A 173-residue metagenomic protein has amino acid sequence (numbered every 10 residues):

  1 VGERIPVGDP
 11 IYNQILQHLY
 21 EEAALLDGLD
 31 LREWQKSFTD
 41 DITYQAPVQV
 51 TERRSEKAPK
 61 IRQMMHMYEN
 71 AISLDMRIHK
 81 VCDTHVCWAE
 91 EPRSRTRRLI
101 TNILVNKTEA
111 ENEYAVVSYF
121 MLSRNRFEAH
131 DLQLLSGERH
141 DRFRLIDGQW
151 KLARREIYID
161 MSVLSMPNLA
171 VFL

Functional and structural regions predicted by a protein language model:
V1-D40, V50-E52: Short, low-complexity N-terminal intrinsically disordered segments enriched in polar/charged residues
Q17, T96-R98, L135-S136: Short solvent-exposed loop/turn micro-motifs enriched in small/polar/acidic residues
D40-Y119: A solvent-exposed, acidic/Ser-Thr-rich amphipathic alpha-helical stretch
E111-V117, L135-N168: Short beta-strand edge/turn micro-motifs at domain boundaries
L122-R124, Y158-I159: Short, surface-exposed beta-strand-loop junctions and turns on beta-sheet-rich folds
S123-Q133: Short, cysteine-centered beta-strand-loop-beta hairpins and adjacent loop/turn segments enriched in charged/polar
A170-L173: Short hydrophobic/aromatic patches at helix-to-coil boundaries
